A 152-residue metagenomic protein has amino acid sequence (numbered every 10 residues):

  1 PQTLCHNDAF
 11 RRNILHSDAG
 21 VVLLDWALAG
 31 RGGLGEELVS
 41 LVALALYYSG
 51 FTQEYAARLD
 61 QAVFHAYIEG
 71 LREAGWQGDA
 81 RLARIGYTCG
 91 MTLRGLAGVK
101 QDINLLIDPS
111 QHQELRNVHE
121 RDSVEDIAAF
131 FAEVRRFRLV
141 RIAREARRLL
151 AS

Functional and structural regions predicted by a protein language model:
P1, W26, F51-Y55, L59 (+1 more regions): Conserved aromatic-histidine-acidic binding/catalytic patches
P1-E36: Active-site acidic catalytic loop and adjacent metal/ATP-binding pocket of ATP-dependent phosphoryl transfer enzymes
G33, D79, N117-V118: Secondary-structure junction/capping motif
G35-G75, L93-H112: Active-site activation/catalytic loop segments of kinase-like enzymes and analogous catalytic loops in related
S40, E69, I85, C89 (+3 more regions): Charged/polar, solvent-exposed surface patches and flexible loops
W76-L93: All-alpha amphipathic helical-bundle segments outside canonical DNA-binding/catalytic cores that form hydrophobic
L93-S152: ATP/Mg2+ or Mg2+-diphosphate-binding catalytic cores that bind nucleotide phosphates or diphosphates via glycine-rich
